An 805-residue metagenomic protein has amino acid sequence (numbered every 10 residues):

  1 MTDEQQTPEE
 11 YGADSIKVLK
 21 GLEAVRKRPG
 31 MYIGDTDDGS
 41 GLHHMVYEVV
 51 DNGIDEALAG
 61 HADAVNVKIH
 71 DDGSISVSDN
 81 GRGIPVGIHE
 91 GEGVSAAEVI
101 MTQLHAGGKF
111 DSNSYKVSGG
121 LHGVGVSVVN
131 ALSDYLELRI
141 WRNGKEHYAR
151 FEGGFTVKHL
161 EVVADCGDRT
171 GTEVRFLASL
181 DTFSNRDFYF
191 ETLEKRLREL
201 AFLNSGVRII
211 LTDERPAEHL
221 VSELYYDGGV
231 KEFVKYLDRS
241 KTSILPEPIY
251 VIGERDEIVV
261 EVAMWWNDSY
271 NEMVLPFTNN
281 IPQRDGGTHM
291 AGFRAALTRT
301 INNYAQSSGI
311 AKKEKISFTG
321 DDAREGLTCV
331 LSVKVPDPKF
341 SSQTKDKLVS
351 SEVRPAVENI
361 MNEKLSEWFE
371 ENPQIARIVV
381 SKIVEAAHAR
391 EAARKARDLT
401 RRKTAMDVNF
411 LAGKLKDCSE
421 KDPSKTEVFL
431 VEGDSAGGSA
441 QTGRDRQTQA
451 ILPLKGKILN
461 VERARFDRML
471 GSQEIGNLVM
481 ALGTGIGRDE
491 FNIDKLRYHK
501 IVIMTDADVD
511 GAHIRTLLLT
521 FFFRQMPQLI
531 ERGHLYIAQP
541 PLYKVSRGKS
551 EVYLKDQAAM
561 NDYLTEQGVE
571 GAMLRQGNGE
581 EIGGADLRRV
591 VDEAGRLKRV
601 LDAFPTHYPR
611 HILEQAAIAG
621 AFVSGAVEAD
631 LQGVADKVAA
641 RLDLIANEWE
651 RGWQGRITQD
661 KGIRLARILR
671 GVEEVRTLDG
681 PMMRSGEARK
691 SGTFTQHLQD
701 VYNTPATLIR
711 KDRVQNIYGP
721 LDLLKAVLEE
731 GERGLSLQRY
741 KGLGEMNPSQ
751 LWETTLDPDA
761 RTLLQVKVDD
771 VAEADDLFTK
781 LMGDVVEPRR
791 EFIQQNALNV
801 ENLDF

Functional and structural regions predicted by a protein language model:
M1-F805: Conserved phosphate-chemistry cores used by DNA topoisomerases
